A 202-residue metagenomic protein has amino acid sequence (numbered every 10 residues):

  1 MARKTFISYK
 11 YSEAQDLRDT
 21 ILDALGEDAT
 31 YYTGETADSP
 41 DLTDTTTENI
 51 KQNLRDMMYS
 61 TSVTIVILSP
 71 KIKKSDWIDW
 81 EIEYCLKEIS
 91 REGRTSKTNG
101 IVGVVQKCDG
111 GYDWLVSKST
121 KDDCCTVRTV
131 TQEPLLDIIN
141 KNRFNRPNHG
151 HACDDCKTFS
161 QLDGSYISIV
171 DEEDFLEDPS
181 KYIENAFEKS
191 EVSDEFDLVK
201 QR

Functional and structural regions predicted by a protein language model:
M1-V63, R94-K97, Y166-R202: Conserved N-terminal substructure of TIR/SEFIR domains
K4-T5, D109-R202: C-terminal interaction surface of TIR/SEFIR-family domains
D16-D19, D76-W80, Y112-V116: A short acidic (Asp/Glu
T64-V66, P70: Short, compact, well-ordered microdomains
K71, K97-V116: Short beta-alpha junction loops
K71-E88: Conserved TIR/SEFIR loop-to-helix hotspot centered on a Trp-containing motif with a nearby acidic residue
L86-T98: Arginine/glycine-rich "motif VI" loop of SF2 helicases in the C-terminal RecA-like domain
